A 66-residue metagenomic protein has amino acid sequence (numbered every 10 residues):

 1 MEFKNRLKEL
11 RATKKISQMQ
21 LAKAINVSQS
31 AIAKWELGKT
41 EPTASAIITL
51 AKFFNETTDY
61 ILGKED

Functional and structural regions predicted by a protein language model:
M1-T13: A short, Lys/Arg-rich alpha-helix, primarily the initiator
A12, N26, L37-K39, D66: Residue-level detection of the helix-turn-helix DNA-binding "recognition helix"
K15-K34: Short alpha-helical DNA-recognition segment
E36, F54, L62-E65: DNA major-groove recognition helix of helix-turn-helix
S45-Y60: DNA major-groove recognition helix of helix-turn-helix/homeodomain DNA-binding modules
